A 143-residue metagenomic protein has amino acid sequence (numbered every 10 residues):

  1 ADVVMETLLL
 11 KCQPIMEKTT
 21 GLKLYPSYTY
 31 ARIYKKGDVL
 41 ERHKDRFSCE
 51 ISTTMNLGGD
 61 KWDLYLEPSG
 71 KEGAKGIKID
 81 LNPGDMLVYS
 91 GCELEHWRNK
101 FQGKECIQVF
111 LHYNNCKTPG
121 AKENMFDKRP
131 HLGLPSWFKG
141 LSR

Functional and structural regions predicted by a protein language model:
A1-Y30, R42-R46: Signature of the catalytic double-stranded beta-helix
I33: Conserved active-site beta-strand element of glycosyltransferases/polysaccharide synthases
K36-W97, E105-V109, N114-P130: Catalytic core of non-heme Fe(II) oxygenases with the double-stranded beta-helix
M125-R143: Acidic/histidine-enriched, glycine/proline-rich intrinsically disordered or flexible terminal extensions
